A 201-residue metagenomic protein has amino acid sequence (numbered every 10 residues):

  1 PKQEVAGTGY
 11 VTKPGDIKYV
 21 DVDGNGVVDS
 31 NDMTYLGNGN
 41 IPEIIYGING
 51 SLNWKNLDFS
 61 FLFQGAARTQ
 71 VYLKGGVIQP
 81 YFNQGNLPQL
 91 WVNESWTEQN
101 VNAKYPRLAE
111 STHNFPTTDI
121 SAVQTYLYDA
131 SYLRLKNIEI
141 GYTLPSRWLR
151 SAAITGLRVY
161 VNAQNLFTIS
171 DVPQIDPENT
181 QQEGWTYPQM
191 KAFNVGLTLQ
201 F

Functional and structural regions predicted by a protein language model:
P1, L87, S95, V101 (+2 more regions): C-terminal beta-signal and terminal closure region of outer-membrane beta-barrel proteins
P1-N38, N100: Conserved small-residue
T8-K13, A66-R158: Extracytoplasmic gating/loop element in the C-terminal half of outer-membrane beta-barrel translocons and assembly
I44, K55-L57, S131, A153-L157 (+1 more regions): Outer-envelope beta-barrel architecture signal
G47-N49, N137-G141, N194-G196: Membrane-embedded beta-strand positions in outer-membrane beta-barrel channels/transporters
N53, Q64-A66, N162-L166, Q200: Outer-membrane beta-barrel pore domains and translocons
N56-F61, R147-W148: Repeated loop/turn-to-beta-strand initiation elements of outer-membrane beta-barrel proteins
F61, V159-V161, L197: Membrane-embedded beta-strand positions of outer-membrane beta-barrel proteins
